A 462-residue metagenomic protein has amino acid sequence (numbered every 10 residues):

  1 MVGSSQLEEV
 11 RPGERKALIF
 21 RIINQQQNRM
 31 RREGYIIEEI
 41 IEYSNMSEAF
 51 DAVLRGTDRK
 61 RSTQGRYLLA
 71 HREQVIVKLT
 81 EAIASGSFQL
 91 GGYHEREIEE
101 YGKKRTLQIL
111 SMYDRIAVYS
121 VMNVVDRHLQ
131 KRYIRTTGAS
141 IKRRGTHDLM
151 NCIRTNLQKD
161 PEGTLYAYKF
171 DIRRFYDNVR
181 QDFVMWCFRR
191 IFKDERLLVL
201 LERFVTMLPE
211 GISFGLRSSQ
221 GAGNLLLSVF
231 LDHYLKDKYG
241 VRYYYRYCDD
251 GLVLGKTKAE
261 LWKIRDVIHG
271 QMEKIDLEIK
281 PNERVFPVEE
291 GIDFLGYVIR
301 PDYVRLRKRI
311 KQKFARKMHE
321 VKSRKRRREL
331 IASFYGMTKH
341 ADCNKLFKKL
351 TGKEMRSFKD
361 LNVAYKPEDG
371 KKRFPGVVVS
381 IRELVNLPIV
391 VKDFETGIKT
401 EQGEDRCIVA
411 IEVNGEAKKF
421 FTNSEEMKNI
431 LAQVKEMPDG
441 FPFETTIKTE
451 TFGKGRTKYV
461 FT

Functional and structural regions predicted by a protein language model:
M1-V77: Non-catalytic, polymerase-adjacent accessory regions of viral genome-replication enzymes
G3-S4, E8-E14, R32-I37, V118 (+1 more regions): Active-site-proximal segment of RNA-dependent polymerases
L7-P12, L110, R115, Y119 (+4 more regions): Right-hand nucleic-acid polymerase module
D58-G65, G91-V118, R132-R144, F204-L225: Short, conserved non-catalytic motifs in the polymerase core
V75-K78, A82-I83, G92, Y101 (+6 more regions): Conserved polymerase palm-domain catalytic core
M355-T396: OB/S1-fold single-stranded nucleic-acid-binding modules and their adjacent gly/ser/pro-rich low-complexity linkers
K428-K448: Short nucleic-acid-contacting surface segments enriched for D/E, G, S/T with interspersed K/R
T449-T462: OB-fold/S1-family single-stranded nucleic acid-binding modules
